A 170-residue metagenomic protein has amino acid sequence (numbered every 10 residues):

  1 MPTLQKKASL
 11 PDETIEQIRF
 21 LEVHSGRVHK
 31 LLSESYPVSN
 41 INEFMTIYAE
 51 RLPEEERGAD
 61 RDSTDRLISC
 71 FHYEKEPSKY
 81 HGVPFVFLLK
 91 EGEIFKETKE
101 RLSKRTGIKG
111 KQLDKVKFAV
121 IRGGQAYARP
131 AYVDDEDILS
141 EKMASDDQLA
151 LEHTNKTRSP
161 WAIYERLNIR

Functional and structural regions predicted by a protein language model:
M1-R170: Cross-family signature of deubiquitinases and ubiquitin-like deconjugating cysteine proteases
